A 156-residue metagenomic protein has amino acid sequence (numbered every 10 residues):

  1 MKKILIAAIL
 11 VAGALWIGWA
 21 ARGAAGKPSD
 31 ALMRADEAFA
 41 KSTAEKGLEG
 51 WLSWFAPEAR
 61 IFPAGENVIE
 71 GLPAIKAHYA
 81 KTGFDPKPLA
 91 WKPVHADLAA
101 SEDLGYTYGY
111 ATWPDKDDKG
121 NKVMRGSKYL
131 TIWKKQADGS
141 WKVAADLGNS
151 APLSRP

Functional and structural regions predicted by a protein language model:
K2-L5, I9-P57, S154-P156: Short, low-complexity N-terminal intrinsically disordered segments enriched in polar/charged residues
L5, V94-S101, A145-P152: Glycine-rich beta-strand-turn "strand-cap" elements at beta-sheet edges
K27-R34, L48-S101, Y110, P114-D115 (+1 more regions): A solvent-exposed, acidic/Ser-Thr-rich amphipathic alpha-helical stretch
F39, Y106-Y108: Short, structured motif recognition centered on aromatic/hydrophobic residues
L98-G105, G120, K134-S140: A short, structured loop/turn motif at beta-sheet edges
D118-M124, L153-P156: A short acidic/glycine-rich loop-to-helix N-cap element
G126-P152: Short beta-strand edge/turn micro-motifs at domain boundaries
